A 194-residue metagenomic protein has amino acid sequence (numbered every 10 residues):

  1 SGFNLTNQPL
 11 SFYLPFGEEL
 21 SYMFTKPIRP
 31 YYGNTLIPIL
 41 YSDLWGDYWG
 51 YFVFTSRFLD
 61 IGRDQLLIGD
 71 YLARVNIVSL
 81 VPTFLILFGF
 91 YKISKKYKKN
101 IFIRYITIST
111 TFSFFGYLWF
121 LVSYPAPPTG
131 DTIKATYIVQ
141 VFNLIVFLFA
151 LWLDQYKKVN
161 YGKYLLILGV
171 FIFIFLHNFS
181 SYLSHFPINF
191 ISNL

Functional and structural regions predicted by a protein language model:
S1-I93, N100-T110, L121: Lumenal/periplasmic acceptor-binding loop at the mouth of the active site in multi-pass, GT-C-fold membrane enzymes
F58, I68-L72, V159-L194: Transmembrane helical bundles and short interhelical boundary loops of multi-pass, membrane-embedded
G69-V75, L118-V139: Membrane-interface catalytic loops of GT-C/OST-like multi-pass glycosylation enzymes that act
I77-L80, T129-L153: Hydrophobic/aromatic-rich transmembrane helices and adjacent perimembrane loops
F90-K98, L151-K157: Structural signal for the C-terminal ends of transmembrane alpha-helices and the immediately following loop
S94, L118-P128, S180-F190: Juxtamembrane "helix-exit" motif on the non-cytosolic side of transmembrane helices
Y97-S113, Y161-L168: Membrane-interfacial loop-to-transmembrane alpha-helix junctions, especially the N-terminal start
F112-Y117, V146, L176-S181: Alpha-helical transmembrane segments of multipass membrane proteins
